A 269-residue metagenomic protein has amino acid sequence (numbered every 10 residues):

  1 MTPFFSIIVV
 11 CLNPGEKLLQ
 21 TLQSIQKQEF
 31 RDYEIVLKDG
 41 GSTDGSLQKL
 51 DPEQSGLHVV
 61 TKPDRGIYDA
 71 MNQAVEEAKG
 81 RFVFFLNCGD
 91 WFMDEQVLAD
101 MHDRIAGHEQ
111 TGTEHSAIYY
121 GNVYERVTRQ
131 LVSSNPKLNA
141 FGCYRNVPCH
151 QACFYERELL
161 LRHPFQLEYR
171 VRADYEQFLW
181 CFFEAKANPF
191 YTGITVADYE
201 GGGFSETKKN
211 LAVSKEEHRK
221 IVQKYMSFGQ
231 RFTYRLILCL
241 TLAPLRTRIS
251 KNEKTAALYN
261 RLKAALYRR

Functional and structural regions predicted by a protein language model:
M1-K27: N-proximal low-complexity "stem/linker" segments adjacent to membrane-targeting elements
P3-S6, E34, E176: Cell-envelope/extracellular polymer assembly enzymes that use nucleotide-activated donors
R31, D39-Q48, N87: A conserved acidic beta->alpha catalytic loop
G45, D69, D90-R104: Acidic donor-binding/catalytic loop of UDP-sugar-dependent glycosyltransferases, especially processive GT2
T61-A78: Glycine-rich, basic loop-to-helix element that forms the pyrophosphate-binding segment of sugar-nucleotide handling
V83: Short aromatic/hydrophobic "clamp" motif used to bind/position activated sugar donors
E95-L131: Conserved donor NDP-sugar-binding/catalytic core segment of glycosyltransferases
E125-E217, I221: Conserved nucleotide-sugar donor-binding catalytic segment
